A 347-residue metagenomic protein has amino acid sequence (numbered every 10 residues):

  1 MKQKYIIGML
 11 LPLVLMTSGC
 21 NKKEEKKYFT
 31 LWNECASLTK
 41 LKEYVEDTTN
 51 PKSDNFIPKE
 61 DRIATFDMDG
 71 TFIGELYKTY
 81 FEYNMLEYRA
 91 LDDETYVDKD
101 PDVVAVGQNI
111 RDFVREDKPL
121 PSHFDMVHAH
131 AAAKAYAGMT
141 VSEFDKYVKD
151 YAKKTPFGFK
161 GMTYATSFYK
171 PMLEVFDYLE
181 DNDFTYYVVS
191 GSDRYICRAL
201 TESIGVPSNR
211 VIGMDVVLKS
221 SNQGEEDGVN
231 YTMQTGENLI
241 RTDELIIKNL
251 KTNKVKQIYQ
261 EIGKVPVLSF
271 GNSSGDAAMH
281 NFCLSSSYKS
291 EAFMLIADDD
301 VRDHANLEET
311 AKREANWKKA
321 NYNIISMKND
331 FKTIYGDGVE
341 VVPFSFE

Functional and structural regions predicted by a protein language model:
M1-Y5: Positively charged n-region of N-terminal signal peptides that target proteins for export
G8-M16: Bacterial N-terminal signal peptides
G19-M68, L76-Y77, A90, E94-Y96: Non-catalytic pre-domain segments flanking phosphatase-related domains
K22-W32, E46, D54-F56, E143-E347: C-terminal cap/substrate-recognition subdomain and adjoining C-terminal extension of metal-dependent phosphatase-like
C35, G138, T252: Electropositive phosphate-/nucleotide-binding environments in soluble metabolic enzymes
L38, A129, V141, T310-A311: Alpha-helix initiation and N-capping motif
Y77-Y80, M85-T166, K170: A metal-dependent, Asp-based hydrolase signature
